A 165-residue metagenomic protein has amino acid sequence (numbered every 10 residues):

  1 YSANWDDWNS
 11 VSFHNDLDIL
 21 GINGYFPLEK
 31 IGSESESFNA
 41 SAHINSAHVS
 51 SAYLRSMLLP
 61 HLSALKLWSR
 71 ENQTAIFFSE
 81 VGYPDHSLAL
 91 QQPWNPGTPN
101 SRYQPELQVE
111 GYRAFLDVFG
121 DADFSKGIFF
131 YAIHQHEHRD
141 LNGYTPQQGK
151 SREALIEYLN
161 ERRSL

Functional and structural regions predicted by a protein language model:
Y1, R55-S56, L107-V109: A short linear-motif detector with a strong N-terminal bias
Y1-D6, I133: Short linear capping/connector segments at secondary-structure termini
N4-P93, D117-G120, F124: Glycoside hydrolase catalytic-domain groove-lining segments
L88-A89, P93-A114, V118-L165: Aromatic-rich peripheral "rim/lid" segments of glycoside hydrolase catalytic domains that contact and position glycan
